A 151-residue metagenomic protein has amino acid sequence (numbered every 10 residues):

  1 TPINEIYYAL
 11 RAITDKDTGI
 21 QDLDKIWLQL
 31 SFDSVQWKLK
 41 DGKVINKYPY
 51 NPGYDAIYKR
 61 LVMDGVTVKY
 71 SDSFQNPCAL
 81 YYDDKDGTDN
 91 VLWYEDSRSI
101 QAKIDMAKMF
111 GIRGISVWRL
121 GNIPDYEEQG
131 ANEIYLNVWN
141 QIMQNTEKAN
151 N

Functional and structural regions predicted by a protein language model:
T1, D125-G130: Short, flexible/disordered intra-domain loops and linkers
T1-L23: Catalytic-core region of carbohydrate-active enzymes that cleave or remodel glycosidic bonds
I3-I6, A131, Y135: Amphipathic alpha-helical segments in well-structured domains
Y8-D15, D105-K108, N140: Surface-exposed alpha-helical segments enriched in charged/polar residues
I20-W27, F110-I115: Loop/turn elements at helix/coil->beta-strand transitions in domains of secreted/extracellular proteins
K25-M106, N132-N151: Glycan-binding loop/region signatures in secreted carbohydrate-active enzymes
W93-Y126: C-terminal, well-structured subdomains that either form a transmembrane helix-short loop-helix hairpin in multi-pass
